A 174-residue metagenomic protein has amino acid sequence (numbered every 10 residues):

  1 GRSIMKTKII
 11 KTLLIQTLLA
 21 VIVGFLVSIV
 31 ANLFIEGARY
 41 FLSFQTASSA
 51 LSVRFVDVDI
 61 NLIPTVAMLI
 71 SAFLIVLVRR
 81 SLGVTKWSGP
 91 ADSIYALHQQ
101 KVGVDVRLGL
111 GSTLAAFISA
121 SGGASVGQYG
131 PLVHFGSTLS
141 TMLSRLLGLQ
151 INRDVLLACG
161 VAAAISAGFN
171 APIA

Functional and structural regions predicted by a protein language model:
G1-A174: Alpha-helical transmembrane segments and immediately membrane-proximal extracytoplasmic
